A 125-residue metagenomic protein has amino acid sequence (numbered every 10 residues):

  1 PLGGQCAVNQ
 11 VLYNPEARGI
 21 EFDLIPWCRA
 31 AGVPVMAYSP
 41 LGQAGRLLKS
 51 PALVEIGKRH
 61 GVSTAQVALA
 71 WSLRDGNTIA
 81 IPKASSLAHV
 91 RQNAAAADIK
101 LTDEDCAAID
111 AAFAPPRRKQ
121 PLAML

Functional and structural regions predicted by a protein language model:
P1-L125: Beta/alpha (TIM)-barrel catalytic core signal, keyed to glycine-rich beta->alpha loops juxtaposed to Asp/Glu that bind
